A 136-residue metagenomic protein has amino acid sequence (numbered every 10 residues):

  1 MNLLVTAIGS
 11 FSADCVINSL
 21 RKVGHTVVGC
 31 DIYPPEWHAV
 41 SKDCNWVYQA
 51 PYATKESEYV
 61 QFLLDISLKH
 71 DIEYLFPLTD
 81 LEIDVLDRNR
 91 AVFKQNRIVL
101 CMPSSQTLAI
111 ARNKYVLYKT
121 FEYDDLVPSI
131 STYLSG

Functional and structural regions predicted by a protein language model:
M1-C101: ATP-binding N-terminal substructure of ATP-dependent carboxylate-amine bond-forming enzymes
K94-G136: A conserved helix-loop-beta module that forms one wall/lid of the active-site cleft in ATP-utilizing catalytic domains
